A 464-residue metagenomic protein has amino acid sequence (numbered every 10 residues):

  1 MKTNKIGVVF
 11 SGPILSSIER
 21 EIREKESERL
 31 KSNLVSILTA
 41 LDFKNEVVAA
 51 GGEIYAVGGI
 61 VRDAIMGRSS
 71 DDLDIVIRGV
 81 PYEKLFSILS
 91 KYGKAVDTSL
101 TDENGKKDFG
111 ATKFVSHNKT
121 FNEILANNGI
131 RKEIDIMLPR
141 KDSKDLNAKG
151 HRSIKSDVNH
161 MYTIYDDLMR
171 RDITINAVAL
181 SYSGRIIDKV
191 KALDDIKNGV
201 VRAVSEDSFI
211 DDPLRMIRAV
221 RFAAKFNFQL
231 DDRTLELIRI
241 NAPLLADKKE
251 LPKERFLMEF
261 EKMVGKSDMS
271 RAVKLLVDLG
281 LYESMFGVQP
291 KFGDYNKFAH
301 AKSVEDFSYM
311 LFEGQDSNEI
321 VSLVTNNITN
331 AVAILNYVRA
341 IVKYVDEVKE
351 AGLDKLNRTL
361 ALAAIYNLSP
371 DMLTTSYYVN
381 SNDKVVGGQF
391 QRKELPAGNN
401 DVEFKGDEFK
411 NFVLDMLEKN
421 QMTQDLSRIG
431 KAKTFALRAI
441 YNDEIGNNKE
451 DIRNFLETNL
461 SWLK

Functional and structural regions predicted by a protein language model:
K2-K464: Catalytic cores of the polymerase beta-like nucleotidyltransferase superfamily and closely associated nucleotide
